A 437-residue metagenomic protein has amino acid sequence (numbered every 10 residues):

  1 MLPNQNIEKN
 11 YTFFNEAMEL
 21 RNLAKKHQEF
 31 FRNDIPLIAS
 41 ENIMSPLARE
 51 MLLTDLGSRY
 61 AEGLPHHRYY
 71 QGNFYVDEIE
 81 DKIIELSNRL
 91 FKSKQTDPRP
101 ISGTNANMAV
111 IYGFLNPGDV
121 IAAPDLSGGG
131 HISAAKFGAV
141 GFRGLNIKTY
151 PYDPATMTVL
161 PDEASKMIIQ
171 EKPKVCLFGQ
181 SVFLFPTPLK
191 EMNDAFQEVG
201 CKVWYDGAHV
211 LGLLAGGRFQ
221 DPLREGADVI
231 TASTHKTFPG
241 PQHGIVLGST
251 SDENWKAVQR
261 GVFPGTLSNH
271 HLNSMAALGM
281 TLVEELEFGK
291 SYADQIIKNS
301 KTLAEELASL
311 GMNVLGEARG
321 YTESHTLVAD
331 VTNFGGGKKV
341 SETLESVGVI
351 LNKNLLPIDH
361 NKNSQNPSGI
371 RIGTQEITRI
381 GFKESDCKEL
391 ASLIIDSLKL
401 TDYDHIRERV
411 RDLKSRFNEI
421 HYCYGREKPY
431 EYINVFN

Functional and structural regions predicted by a protein language model:
M1-K82, D194, Y422-N437: N-terminal glycine-rich, Lys/His-bearing helix-loop that initiates the first secondary-structure elements of many
L2-E8, E78, K82-N313, V331: Conserved PLP-enzyme active-site core in the AAT-like
L2-Q5, K298, N363-N437: PLP-dependent enzyme catalytic core of the Aspartate aminotransferase-like
L37-E41, E284, T326-N333, T378-R379: Short, well-ordered beta-strand elements within core beta-sheets of diverse protein domains
L37-S40, G261-N269, R379-G381: A short glycine-threonine-serine/GTX helix/turn-capping micro-motif
V229-H243, G336, V340-K353: Phosphate/diphosphate-binding loops
P241-H243, T322-T326, S346-G348, P367-R371: Active-site lining segments that contact anionic ligands and/or coordinate catalytic metals
L282, A293, I297-E342, L351-Q365: Conserved small-domain helix->loop->beta segment predominantly found in fold-type I
